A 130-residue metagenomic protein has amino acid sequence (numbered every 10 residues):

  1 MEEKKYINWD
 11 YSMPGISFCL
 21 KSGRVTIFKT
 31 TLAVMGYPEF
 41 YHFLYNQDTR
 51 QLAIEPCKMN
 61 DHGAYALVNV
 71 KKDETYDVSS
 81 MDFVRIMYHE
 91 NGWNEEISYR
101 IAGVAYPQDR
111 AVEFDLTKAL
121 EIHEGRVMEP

Functional and structural regions predicted by a protein language model:
M1-K29: N-terminal leader/targeting helix
M1-S12, Q47-T49, A53-P130: Mature exported/compartmentalized surface modules and terminal targeting/interaction regions
G15-S17, F40-L44, A102: Short, surface-exposed charged micro-motifs
C19, Y37, Y106-Q108: Solvent-exposed loop and beta-edge segments used for protein-protein assembly and interaction
R24-M35, S80-R85: Short beta-strand-centered segments at strand-helix junctions
T30-Q51: Acidic (E/D-rich), amphipathic helical modules within compact regulatory domains
